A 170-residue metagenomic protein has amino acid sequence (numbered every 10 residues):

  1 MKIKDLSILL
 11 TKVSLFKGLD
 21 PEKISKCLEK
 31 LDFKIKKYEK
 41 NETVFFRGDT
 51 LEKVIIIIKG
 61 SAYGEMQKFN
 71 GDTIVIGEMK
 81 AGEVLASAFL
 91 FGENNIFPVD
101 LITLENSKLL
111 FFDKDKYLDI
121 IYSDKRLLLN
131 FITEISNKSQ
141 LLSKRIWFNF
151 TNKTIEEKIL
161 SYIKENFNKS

Functional and structural regions predicted by a protein language model:
M1-K40, L85, F89-G92: Cyclic nucleotide-binding regulatory module and flanking cytosolic helices
K30-L31, D49-L51: Short, small/polar residue-rich loop motifs at catalytic or cofactor-binding pockets
L31, V75-T133: Cyclic-nucleotide recognition modules
N41, E52-E65, N70, A81-G82: Glycine- and acidic-residue-biased ligand/ion/polar-headgroup-sensing regions
T43-D49: Short phosphate-coordinating micro-motif centered on Lys-Gly-acidic
L104, R126-S170: Polybasic "coupling" helices that flank or enter modular domains
